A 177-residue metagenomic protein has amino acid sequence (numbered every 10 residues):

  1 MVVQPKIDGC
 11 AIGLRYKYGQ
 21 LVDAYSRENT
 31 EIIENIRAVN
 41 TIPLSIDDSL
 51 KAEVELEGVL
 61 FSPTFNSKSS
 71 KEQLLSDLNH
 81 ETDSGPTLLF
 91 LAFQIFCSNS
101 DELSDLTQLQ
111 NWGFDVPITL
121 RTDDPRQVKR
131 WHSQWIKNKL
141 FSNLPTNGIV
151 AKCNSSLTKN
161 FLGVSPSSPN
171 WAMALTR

Functional and structural regions predicted by a protein language model:
M1-R177: RNA/tRNA-interacting regions in translation and RNA-turnover enzymes
